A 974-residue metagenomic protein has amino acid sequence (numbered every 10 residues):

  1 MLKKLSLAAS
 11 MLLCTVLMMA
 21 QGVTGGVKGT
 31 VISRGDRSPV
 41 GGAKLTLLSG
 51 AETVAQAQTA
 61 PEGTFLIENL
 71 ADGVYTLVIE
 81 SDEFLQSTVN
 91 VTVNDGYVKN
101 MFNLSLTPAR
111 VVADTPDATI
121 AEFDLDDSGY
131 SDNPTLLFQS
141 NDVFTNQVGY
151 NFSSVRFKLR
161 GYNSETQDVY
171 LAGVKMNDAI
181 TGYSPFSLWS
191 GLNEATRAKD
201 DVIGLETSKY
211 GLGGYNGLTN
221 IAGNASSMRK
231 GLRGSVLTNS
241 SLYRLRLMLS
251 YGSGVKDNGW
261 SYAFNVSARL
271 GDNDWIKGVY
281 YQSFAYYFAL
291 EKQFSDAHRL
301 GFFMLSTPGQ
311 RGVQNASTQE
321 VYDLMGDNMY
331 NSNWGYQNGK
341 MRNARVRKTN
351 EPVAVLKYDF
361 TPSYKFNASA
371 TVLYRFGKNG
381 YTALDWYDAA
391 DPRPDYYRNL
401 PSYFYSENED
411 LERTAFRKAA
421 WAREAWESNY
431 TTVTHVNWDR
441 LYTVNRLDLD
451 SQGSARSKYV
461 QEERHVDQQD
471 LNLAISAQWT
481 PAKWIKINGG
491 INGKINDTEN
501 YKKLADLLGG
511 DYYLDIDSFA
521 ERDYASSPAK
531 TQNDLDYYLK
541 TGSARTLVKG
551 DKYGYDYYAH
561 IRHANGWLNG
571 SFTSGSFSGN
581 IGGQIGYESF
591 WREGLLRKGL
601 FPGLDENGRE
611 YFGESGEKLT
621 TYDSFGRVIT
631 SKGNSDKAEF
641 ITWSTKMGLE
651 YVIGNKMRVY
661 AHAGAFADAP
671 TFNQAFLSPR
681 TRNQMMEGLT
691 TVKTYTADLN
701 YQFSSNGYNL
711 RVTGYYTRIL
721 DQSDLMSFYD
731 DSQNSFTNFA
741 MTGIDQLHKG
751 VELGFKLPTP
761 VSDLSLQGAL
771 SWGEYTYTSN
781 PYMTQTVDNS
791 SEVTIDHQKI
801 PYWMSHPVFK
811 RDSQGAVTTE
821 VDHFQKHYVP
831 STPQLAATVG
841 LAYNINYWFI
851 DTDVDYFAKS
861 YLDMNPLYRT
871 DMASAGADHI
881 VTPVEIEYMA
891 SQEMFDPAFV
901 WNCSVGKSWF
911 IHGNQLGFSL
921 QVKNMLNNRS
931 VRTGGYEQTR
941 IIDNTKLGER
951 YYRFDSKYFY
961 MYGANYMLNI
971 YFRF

Functional and structural regions predicted by a protein language model:
G25-G26, T238-G271, W275-Q314, V346-S363 (+1 more regions): Transmembrane beta-barrel wall of Gram-negative outer-membrane proteins
L136-L137, T145, V174-L205, A222-N224 (+1 more regions): Short acidic/polar hinge/loop motifs at secondary-structure boundaries that mediate gating or recognition
E291, R299-K357, G380-E463, S526-D551 (+1 more regions): Acidic/polar loop-and-plug regions of large Gram-negative outer-membrane beta-barrel proteins
Q310, A316-V321, N533-T546, S589 (+7 more regions): Surface-exposed extracellular loop regions of Gram-negative outer-membrane beta-barrel proteins, predominantly
M329-V353, K357, R627, S631-F640 (+6 more regions): Outer-membrane beta-barrel signature, preferentially recognizing the C-terminal barrel domain of Gram-negative
V460, K486-G654, F824: Signature of Gram-negative outer-membrane beta-barrel scaffolds
S576, Y715-R718, F739-Y868, Y971-R973: Gram-negative outer-membrane beta-barrel transporters
I719-D721, Y856-S874, K907-F974: C-terminal beta-signal and adjacent terminal beta-strands/loops of Gram-negative outer-membrane beta-barrel proteins
